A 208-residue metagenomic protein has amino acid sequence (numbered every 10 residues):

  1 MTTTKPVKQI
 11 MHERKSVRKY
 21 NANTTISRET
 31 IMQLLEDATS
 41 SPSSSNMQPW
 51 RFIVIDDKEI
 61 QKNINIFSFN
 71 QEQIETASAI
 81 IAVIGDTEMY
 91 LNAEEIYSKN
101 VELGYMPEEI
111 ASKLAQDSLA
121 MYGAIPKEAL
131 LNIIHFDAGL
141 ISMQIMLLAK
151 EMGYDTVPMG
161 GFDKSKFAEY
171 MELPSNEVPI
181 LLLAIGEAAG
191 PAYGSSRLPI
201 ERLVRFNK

Functional and structural regions predicted by a protein language model:
M1-K208: Acidic, surface-exposed loops and disordered segments
